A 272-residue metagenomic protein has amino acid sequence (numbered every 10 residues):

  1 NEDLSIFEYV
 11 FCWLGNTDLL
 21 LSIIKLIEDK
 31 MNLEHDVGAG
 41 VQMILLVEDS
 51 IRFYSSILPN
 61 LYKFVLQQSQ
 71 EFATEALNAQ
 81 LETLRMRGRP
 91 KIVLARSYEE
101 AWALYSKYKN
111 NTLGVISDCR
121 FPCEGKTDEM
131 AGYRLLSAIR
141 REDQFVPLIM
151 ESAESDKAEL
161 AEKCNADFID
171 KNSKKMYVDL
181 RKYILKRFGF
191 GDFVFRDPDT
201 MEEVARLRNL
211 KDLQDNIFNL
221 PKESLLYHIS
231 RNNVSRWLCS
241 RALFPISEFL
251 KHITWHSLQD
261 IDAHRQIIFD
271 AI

Functional and structural regions predicted by a protein language model:
N1, E8-C12, E48, V115-S117 (+2 more regions): A short, hydrophobic beta-strand element within the central beta-sheet of small alpha/beta folds
L4-Y9, W13-L33, N60, K163 (+1 more regions): Receiver (REC) domain switch/output surface
Y9-G15, V93-R96, F168-N172: Short acidic-hydrophobic, aromatic-tinged amphipathic segments that line or gate anion-handling sites
T17, S50-Y54, E99-E100, C119-K126 (+3 more regions): Short acidic, S/G/P-rich loop/turn micro-motifs used as interaction or catalytic elements
G40-R52, I57-E82, I92-L94: Conserved acidic segment of CheY-like receiver
F72-G114, E124: Acidic, metal-coordinating helix/loop segments flanking the phosphotransfer/catalytic sites of two-component signaling
S97, G125-R134: Acidic catalytic/metal-coordinating carboxylates
D156-I272: Terminal, compositionally biased segments used for targeting/anchoring and flexible tails
